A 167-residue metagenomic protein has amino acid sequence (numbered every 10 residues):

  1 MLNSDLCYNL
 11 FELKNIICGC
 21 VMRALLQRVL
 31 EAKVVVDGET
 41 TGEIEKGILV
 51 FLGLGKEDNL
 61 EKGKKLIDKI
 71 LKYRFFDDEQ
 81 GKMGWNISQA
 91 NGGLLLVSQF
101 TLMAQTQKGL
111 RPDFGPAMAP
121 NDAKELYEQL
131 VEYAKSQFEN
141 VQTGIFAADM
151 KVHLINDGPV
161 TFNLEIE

Functional and structural regions predicted by a protein language model:
C7-V21: Short, Lys/Arg-enriched N-terminal segments with co-localized hydrophobic residues within the first ~10-30 amino acids
L10-E12, D113, Q137: Intrinsic disorder/low-structure terminal segments
G19-G109, N121, E125-E167: N-terminal, polar/charged subdomain of small-to-medium soluble alpha/beta proteins
G109-A117: Short hinge/gating elements
